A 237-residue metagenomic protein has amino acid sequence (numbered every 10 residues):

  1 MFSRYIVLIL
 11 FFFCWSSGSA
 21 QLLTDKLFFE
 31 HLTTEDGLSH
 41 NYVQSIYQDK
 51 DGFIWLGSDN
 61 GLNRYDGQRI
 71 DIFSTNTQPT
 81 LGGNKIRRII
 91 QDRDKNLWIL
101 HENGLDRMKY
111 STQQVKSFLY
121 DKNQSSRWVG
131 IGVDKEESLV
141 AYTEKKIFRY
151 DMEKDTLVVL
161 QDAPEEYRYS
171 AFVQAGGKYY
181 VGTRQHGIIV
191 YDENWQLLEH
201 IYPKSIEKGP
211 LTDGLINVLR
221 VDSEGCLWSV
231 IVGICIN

Functional and structural regions predicted by a protein language model:
M1-N237: Carboxylate-rich, polar loop motifs that coordinate divalent cations or form catalytic acidic clusters
